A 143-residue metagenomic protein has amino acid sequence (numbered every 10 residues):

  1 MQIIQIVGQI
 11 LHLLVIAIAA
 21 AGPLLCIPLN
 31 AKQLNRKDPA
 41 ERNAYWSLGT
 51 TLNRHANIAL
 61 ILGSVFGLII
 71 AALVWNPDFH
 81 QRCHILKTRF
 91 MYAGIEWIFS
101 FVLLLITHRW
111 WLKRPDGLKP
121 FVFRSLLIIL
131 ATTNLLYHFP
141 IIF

Functional and structural regions predicted by a protein language model:
M1-T51: N-terminal signal-anchor module of multipass membrane proteins
I6-I10, A44-N57, R114-T132: Alpha-helical transmembrane segments and their helix-start/interface "positive-inside/aromatic belt" motifs in integral
V7, L11-L14, I18-A21, L25 (+3 more regions): Lipid-exposed faces of alpha-helical membrane segments in multi-pass integral membrane proteins
A56-S125, I142: Membrane-interface helix-loop-helix modules in multi-pass inner-membrane proteins
T132-F143: Hydrophobic alpha-helical segments and their helix-loop junctions in multi-pass secondary transporters
